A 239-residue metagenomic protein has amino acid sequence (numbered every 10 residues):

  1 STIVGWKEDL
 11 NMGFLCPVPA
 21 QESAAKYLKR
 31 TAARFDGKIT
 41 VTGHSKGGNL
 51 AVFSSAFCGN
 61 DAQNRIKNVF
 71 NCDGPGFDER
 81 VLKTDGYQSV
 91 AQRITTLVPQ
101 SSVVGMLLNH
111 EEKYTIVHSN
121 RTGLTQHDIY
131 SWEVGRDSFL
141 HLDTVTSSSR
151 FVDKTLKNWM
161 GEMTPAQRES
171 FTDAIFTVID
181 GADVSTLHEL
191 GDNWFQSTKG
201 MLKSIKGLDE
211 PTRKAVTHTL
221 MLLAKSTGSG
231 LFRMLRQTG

Functional and structural regions predicted by a protein language model:
S1-K38, G59-G239: Alpha/beta hydrolase fold serine-hydrolase catalytic domain that processes acyl esters and thioesters
T42-G47, A51: Gly/Ala-rich beta-loop-alpha elbow adjacent to hydrolase catalytic centers
A51-N60: Short glycine-enriched nucleophile-adjacent loop and the immediately C-terminal alpha-helix near the catalytic center
